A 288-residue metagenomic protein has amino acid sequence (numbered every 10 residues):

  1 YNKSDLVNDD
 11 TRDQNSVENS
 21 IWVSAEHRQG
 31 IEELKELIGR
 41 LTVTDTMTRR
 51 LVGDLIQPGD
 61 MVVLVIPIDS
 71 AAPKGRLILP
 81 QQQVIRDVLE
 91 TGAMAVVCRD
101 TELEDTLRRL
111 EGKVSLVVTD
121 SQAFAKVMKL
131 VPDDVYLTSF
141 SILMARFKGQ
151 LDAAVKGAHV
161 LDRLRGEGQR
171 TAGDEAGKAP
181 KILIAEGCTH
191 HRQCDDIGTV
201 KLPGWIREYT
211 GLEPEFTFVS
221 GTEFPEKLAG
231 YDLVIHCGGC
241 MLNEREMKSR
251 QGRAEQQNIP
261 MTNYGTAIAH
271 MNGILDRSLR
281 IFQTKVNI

Functional and structural regions predicted by a protein language model:
Y1-D54, V63, G92, C98-R99 (+2 more regions): Canonical P-loop GTPase G-domain recognition
I56, D60-I288: P-loop NTP-binding site
